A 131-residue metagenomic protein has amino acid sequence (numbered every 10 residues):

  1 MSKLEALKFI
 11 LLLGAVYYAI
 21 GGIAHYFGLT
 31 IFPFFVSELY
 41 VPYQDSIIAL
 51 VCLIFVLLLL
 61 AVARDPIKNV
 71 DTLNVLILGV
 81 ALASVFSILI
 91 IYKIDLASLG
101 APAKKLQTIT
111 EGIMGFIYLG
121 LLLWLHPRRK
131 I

Functional and structural regions predicted by a protein language model:
M1-L4, A63-T72, L99-G100, K130-I131: Membrane-interface helix-boundary motifs at transmembrane edges
M1-Y17: Cytosolic juxtamembrane helix and N-cap/initiation of the first transmembrane helix
L7-L12, K68-L76: Membrane-interfacial loop-to-transmembrane alpha-helix junctions, especially the N-terminal start
V16-A24, P42-A63, L78-V85: Core segments of alpha-helical transmembrane spans in multipass integral membrane proteins
F34-Y43, S98-T110: Non-cytosolic membrane-interface motifs at loop->transmembrane helix junctions
V51-I54, L73-I91, E111-Y118: Hydrophobic alpha-helical membrane segments
F86-Q107, H126-P127: Membrane-helix boundary connector in multi-pass membrane proteins
G112-I131: Membrane-water interface at the C-terminal end of transmembrane alpha helices
